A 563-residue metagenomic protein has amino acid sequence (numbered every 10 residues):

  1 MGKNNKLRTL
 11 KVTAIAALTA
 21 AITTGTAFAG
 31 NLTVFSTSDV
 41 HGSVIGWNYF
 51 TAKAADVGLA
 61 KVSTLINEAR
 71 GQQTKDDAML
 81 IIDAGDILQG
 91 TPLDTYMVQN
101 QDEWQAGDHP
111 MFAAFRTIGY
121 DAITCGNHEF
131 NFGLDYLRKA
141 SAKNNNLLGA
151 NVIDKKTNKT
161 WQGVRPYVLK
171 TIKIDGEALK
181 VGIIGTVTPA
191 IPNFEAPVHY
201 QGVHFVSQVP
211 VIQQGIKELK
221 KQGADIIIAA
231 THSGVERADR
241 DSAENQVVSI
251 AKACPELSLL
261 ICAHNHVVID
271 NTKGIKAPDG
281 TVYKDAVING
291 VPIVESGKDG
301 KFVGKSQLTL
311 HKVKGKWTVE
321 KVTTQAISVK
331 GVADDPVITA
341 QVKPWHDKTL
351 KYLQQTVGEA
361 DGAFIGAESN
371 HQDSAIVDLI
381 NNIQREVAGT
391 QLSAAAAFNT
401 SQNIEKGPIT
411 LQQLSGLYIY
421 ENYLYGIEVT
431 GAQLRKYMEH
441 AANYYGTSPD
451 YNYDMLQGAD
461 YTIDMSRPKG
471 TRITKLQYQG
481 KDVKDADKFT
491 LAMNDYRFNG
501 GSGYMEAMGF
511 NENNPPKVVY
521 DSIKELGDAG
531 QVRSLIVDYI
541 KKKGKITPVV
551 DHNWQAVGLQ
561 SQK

Functional and structural regions predicted by a protein language model:
M1-F28: Gram-negative bacterial Sec-dependent N-terminal signal peptides
G30-T33, T37, G42-G71, F112 (+7 more regions): Catalytic centers of hydrolytic enzymes
G30-T33, T74-L80, I118-D121, K143-L147 (+6 more regions): Loop/turn elements at helix/coil->beta-strand transitions in domains of secreted/extracellular proteins
S36-I45, M79-G90, V181-N193, Q213-A238: Short acidic, glycine-rich surface-loop motifs adjacent to enzyme active sites
V40-V44, I87-G90, H128-F132, I153-K156 (+7 more regions): Solvent-exposed loop/turn segments at secondary-structure junctions within structured extracellular/periplasmic domains
W47, D56, W161-G163, Y167 (+3 more regions): Binuclear metal-dependent hydrolase catalytic cores centered on His/Asp/Glu-rich metal-binding motifs
N67-T157, A253: Core catalytic region of metal-dependent phosphoesterases/phosphodiesterases, especially metallo-beta-lactamase-like
D83, A122, K139-G149, S242-K305: Conserved beta-sheet core of the metallophosphoesterase superfamily
